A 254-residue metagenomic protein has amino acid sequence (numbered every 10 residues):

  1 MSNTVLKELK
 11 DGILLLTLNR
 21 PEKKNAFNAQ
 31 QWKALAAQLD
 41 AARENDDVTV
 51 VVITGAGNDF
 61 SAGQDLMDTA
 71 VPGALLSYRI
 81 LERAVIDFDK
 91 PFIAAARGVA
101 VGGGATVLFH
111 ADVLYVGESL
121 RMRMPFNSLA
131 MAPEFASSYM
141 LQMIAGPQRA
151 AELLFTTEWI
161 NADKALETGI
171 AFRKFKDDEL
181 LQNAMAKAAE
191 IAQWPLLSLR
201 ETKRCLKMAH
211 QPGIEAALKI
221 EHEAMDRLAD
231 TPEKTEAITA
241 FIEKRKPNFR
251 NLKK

Functional and structural regions predicted by a protein language model:
M1-A56: Conserved CoA-thioester-binding segment of acyl-CoA-metabolizing enzymes
L16, R20, L35, I53 (+6 more regions): Terminal peptide-recognition signature
Q30, A34, S77, A84 (+4 more regions): Charged catalytic carboxylate motif
K33, D47, T54-D87, A100 (+2 more regions): Glycine- (often His-adjacent) and acidic-residue-rich active-site loop that binds/positions the CoA thioester
I86-L197, R227-T231, E236-T239, R245 (+1 more regions): Crotonase-fold acyl-CoA enzyme core
K203-P212: Short, charged, surface-exposed hinge/linker loops at domain edges that act as mobile lids or interdomain connectors
